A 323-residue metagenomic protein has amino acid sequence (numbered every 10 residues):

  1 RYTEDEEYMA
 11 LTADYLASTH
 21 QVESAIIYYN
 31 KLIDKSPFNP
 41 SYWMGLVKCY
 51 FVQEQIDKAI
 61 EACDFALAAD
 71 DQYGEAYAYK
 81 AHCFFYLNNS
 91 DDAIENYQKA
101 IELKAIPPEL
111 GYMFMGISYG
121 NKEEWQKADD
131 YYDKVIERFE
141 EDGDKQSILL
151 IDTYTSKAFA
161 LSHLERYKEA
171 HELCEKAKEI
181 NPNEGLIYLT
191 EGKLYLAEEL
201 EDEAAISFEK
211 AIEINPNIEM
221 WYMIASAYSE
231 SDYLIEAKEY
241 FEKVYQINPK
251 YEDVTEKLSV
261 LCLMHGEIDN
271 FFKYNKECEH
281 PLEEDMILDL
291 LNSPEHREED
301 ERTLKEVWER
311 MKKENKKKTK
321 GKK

Functional and structural regions predicted by a protein language model:
T3-E4, P37, D71, A105-I106 (+6 more regions): Short coil turns that delineate tetratricopeptide repeat
E7, S41, E75, E109-L110 (+6 more regions): Start-of-helix register in tetratricopeptide repeats
S18, V52, Y86-L87, N121 (+5 more regions): Register position in tetratricopeptide repeats
K31-D34, D64-A68, K99-E102, E137 (+5 more regions): Conserved structural position within tetratricopeptide repeats
A100, E137, Y245-E252, E256-D285 (+2 more regions): TPR/TPR-like (Sel1-like) alpha-helical repeat modules
